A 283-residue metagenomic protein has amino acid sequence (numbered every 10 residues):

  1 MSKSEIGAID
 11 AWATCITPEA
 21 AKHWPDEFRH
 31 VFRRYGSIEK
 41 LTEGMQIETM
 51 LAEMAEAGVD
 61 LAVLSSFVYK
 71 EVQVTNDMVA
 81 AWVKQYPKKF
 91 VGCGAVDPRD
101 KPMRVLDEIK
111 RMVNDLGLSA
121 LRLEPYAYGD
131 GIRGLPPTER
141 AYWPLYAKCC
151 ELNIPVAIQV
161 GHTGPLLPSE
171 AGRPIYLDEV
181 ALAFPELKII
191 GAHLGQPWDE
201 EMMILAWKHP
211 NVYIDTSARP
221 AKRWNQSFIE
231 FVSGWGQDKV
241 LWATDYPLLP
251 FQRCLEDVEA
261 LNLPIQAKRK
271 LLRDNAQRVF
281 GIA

Functional and structural regions predicted by a protein language model:
M1-A11, C15-L61, G236-L241, L248-A283: Mid-to-C-terminal alpha-helical segments outside catalytic/metal-binding sites
I9-A13, A62-L64, V91-G94, L121-L123 (+4 more regions): Hydrophobic faces of well-ordered beta-strands that scaffold small-molecule active sites in alpha/beta enzyme cores
T49-E53, T75-W82, E108-M112, A141-L145 (+4 more regions): A general structural detector for well-ordered alpha-helical segments in enzyme core domains, enriched
L51, A55-D60, Y142-P165, D178 (+4 more regions): N-terminal/domain-start segments enriched in small and hydrophobic, helix-friendly residues, covering either
D60-L61, Y69-G164, P168-A171, K222: Active-site gating/metal-coordination segments in enzymes
M112-A120, I175-I189, H209-V212: Structural recognition of alpha->loop->beta junctions
E186-A283: H/E-rich (His + Asp/Glu) clusters that bind or coordinate divalent metals
